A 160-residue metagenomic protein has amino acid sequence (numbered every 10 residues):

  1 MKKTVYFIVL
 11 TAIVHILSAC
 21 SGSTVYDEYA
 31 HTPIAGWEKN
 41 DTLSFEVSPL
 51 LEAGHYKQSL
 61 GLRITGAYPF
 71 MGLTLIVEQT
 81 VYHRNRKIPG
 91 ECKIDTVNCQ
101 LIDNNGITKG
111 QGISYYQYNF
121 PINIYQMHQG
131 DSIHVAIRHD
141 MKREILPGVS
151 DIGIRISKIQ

Functional and structural regions predicted by a protein language model:
I16-A19: C-terminal motif of bacterial Sec signal peptides marking the signal peptidase cleavage site
S21-T24: Bacterial signal peptide processing site
E28-L50: Post-signal peptide N-terminal segment of mature Sec-exported envelope proteins
D41-S44, K57-G61, V97-I122, I137: A beta-strand/beta-hairpin structural motif
E52-L60, Y125-K142: Noncatalytic modules at the cell exterior or secretory-pathway interfaces, chiefly beta-strand-rich lectin/adhesion
I64-A67, Q117-I122, H139-V149: Short acidic/polar inter-strand loop motif in beta-rich domains
P69-I76, G148-D151: Short coil-to-beta strand junction motifs in C2/discoidin
I145-Q160: C-terminal interaction-tip segments
